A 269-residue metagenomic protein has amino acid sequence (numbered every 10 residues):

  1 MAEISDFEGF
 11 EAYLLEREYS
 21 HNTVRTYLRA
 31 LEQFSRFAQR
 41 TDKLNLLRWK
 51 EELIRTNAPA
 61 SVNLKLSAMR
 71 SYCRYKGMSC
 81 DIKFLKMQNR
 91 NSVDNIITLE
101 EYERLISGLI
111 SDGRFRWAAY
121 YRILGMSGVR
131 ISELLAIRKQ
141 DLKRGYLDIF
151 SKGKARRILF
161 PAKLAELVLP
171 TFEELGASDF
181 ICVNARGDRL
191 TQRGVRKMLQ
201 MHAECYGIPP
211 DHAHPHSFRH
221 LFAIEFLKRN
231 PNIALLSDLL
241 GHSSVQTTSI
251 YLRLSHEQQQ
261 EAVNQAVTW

Functional and structural regions predicted by a protein language model:
M1-W269: Conserved catalytic core of the tyrosine transesterase superfamily
